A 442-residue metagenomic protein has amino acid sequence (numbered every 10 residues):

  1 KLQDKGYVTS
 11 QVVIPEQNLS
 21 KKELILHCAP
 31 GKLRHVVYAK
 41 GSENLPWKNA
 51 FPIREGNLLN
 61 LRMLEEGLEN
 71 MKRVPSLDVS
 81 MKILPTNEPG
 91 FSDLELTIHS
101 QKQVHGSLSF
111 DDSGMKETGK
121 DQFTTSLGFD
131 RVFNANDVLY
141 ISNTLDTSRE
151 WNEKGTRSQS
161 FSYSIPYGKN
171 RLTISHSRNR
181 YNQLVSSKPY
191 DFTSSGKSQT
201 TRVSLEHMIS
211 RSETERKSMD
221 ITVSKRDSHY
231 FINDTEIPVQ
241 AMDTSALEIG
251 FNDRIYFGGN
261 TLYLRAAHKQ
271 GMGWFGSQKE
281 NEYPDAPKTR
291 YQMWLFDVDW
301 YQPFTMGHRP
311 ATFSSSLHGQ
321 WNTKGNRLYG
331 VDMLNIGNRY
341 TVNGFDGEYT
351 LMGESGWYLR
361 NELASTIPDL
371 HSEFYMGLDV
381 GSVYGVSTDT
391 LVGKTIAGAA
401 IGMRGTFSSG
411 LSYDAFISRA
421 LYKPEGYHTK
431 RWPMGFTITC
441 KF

Functional and structural regions predicted by a protein language model:
K1-G114, T144-R157, S316-L317: Periplasmic polypeptide-binding modules associated with outer-membrane biogenesis and secretion
G56, D111-S113, D146-R149, S187-F192 (+5 more regions): Extracellular loop and loop/strand-boundary signature of outer-membrane beta-barrel proteins
V79, V104-G106, F133-L139, G168-I174 (+5 more regions): Repeated loop/turn-to-beta-strand initiation elements of outer-membrane beta-barrel proteins
I83, V104-G114, T125, N136-R149 (+5 more regions): Transmembrane beta-strand segments that form the barrel wall of outer-membrane beta-barrel proteins
G90, G119-F123, G155-Q159, K197-T201 (+5 more regions): Residues that define the transmembrane beta-barrel architecture of outer-membrane proteins
F110-G114, R131, N143-R149, Y167 (+11 more regions): Transmembrane beta-strands of outer-membrane beta-barrel pores
L127, V203, M403-G405, K430-F442: Outer-membrane beta-barrel "beta-signal"
H229-V380, Y384-V386: C-terminal outer-membrane beta-barrel translocator/porin domains of Gram-negative envelope proteins and their
